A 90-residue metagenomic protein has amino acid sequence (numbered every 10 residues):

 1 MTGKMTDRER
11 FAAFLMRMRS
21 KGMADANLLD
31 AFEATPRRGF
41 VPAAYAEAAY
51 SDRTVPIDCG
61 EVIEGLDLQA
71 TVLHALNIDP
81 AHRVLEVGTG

Functional and structural regions predicted by a protein language model:
M1-L85: Class I SAM-dependent transferase core
G88-G90: Class I SAM-dependent methyltransferase "Motif I" SAM/SAH-binding loop
